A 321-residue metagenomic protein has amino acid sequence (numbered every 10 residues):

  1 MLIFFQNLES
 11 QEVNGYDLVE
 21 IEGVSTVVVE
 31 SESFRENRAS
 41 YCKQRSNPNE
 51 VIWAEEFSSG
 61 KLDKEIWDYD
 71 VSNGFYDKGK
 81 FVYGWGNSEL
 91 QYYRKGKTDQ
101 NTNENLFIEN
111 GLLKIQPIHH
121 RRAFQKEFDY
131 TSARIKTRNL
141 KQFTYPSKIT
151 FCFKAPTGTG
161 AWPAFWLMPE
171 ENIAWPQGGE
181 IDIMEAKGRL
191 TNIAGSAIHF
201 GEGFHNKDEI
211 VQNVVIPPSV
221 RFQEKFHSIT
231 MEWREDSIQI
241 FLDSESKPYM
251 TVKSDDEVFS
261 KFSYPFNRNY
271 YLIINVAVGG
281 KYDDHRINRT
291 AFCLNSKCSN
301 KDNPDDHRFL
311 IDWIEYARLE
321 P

Functional and structural regions predicted by a protein language model:
M1-S10: Classical Sec-dependent N-terminal signal peptides that target proteins to the secretory pathway
E12-P321: GH16 jelly-roll
